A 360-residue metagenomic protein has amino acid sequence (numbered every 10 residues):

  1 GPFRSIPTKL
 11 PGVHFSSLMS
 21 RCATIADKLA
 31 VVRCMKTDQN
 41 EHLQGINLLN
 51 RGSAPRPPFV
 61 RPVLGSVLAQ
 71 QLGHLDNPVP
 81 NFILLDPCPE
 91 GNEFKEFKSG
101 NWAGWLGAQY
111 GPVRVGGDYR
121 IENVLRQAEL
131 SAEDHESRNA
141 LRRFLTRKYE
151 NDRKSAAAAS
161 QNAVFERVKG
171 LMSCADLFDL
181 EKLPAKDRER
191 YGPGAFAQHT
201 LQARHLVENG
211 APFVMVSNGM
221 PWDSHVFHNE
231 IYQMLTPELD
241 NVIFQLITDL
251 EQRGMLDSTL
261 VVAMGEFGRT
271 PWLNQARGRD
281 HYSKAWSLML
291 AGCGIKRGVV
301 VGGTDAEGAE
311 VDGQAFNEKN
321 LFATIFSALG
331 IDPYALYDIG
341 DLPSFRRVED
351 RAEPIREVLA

Functional and structural regions predicted by a protein language model:
G1-A360: Ligand-binding pockets and gating/stacking loops
